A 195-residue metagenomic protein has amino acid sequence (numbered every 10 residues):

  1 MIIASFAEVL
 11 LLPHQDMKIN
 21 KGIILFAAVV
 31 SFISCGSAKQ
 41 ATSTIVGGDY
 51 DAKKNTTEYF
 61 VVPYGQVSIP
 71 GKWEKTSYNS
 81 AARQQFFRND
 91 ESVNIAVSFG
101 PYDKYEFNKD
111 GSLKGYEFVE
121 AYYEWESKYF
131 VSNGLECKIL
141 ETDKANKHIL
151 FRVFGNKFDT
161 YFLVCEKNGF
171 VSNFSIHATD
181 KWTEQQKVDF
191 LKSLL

Functional and structural regions predicted by a protein language model:
M1-D49: Bacterial Sec-dependent N-terminal signal peptides
S5-F6, H14-D16, Y64, G71 (+1 more regions): Generic low-complexity segments that are intrinsically disordered, proline-rich and/or Lys/Arg-biased
G22, V62-Y64, S112-G115: Alpha-helical interaction segments
L25-A28, F60-V62, D90, K144: A generic structural signal for short, non-catalytic loop/turn and secondary-structure boundary residues
L25-A28, I95, L194: Enrichment for repetitive, rod-forming helical segments
C35-S92, N156, N168, S175-L195: N-terminal targeting sequences that direct proteins away from the cytosol to non-cytosolic compartments
T42, N79-V171: Conserved polar/disulfide-associated segments of primarily extracytoplasmic proteins
